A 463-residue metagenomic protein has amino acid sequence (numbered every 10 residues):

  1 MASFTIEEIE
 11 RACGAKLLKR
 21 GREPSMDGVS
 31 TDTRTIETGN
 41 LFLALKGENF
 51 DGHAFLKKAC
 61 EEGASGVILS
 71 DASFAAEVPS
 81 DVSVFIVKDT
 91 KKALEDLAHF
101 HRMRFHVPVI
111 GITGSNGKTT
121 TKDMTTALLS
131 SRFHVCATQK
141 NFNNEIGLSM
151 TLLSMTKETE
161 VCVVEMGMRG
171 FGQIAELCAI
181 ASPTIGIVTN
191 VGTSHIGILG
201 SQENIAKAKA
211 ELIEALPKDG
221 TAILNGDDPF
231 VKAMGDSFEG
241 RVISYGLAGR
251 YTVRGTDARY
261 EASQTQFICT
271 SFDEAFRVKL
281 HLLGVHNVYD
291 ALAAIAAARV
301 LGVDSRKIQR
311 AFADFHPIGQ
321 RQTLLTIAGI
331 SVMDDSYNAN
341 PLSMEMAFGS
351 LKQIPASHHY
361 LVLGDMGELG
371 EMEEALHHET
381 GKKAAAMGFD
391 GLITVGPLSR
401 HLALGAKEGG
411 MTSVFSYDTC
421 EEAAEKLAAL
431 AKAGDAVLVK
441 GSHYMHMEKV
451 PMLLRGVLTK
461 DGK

Functional and structural regions predicted by a protein language model:
M1-D96, L283, I354-A356, K382-K383 (+1 more regions): N-terminal leader/targeting and accessory segments in enzymes
E7-R11, K92-T221, G226, F230-F238 (+3 more regions): Phosphate-binding loop of NTP-binding sites
A12-C13, F74-S80, I187-V332, A356-S357 (+3 more regions): Acidic, Mg2+-coordinating active-site environments of NTP-dependent enzymes
N49, I318, S336, N340-G410 (+1 more regions): Active-site beta-alpha connecting loops in nucleotide-dependent enzymes
L69-A72, N190, G226, L363 (+2 more regions): Short secondary-structure boundary segments
F85-D89, V414-A423: Short acidic-hydrophobic, aromatic-tinged amphipathic segments that line or gate anion-handling sites
I112, G319-R321, Y444-V450: ATP-dependent carboxylate/acyl-activation modules
A424-L430: Short amphipathic alpha-helix with an adjacent loop that forms part of the alpha/beta core around
